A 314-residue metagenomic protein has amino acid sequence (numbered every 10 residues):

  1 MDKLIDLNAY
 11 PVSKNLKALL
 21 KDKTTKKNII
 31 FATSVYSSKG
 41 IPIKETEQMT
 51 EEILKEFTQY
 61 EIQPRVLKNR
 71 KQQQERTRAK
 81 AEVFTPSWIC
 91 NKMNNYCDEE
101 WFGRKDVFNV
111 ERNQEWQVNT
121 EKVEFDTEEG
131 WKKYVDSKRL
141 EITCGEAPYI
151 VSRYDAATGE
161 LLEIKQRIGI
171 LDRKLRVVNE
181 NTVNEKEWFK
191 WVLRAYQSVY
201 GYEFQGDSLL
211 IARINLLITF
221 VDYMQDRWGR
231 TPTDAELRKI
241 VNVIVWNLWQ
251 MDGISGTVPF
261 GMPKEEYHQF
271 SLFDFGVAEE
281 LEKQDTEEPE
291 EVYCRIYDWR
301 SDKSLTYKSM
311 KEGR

Functional and structural regions predicted by a protein language model:
M1-V151, D207, I254: Preference for the N-terminal adenyl/adenosyl cofactor-binding alpha/beta module
L7, P11, D22, Q74-E75 (+4 more regions): Residue-level signal for the start and early helices of compact helical domains
Y10, Y36, Y60, Y96 (+10 more regions): Sequence-level detector for tyrosine residue identity
T24, N28-A32, G40-I43, I53 (+1 more regions): Long, low-complexity, polar/charged, intrinsically disordered or flexibly structured peripheral segments
Q72, E82, P86, F189-Y200 (+2 more regions): Proteins with a high burden of low-complexity, intrinsically disordered sequence enriched in S/T/G/P/A and R, requiring
W101-T257: Conserved S-adenosyl-L-methionine
P259-M262: Short conserved micro-motifs at the rims of enzyme active sites and ligand-binding pockets
